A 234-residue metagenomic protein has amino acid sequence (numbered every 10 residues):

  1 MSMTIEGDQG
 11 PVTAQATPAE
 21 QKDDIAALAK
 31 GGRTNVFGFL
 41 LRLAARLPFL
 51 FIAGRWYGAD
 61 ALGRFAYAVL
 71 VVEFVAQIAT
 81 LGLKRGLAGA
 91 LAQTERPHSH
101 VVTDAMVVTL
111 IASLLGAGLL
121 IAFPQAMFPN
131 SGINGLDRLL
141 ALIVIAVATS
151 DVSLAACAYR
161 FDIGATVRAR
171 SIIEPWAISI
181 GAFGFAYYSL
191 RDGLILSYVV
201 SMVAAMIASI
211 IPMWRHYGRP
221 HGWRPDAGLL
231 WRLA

Functional and structural regions predicted by a protein language model:
S2-T13, T103-S131, F183-G184, I207-A208: Alpha-helical transmembrane segments of multi-pass membrane transport and lipid-handling proteins
M3-T4, G10-L28, G164, R191-Y198 (+1 more regions): Interhelical loop/hinge segments that connect adjacent transmembrane helices in multipass membrane
I5, V12, D24-K84, I178: Signature of the first transmembrane helix
Q21-A26, Y57-A61, V75-V108, A158-A165: Transmembrane-helix boundary and interhelical linker motifs in polytopic inner-membrane proteins
G32-L41, S99, L142, C157-F183: Alpha-helical transmembrane segments of multi-pass membrane transporters/permeases
F39, L43, L70-E73, T109 (+4 more regions): Residue-level recognition of pore/gate-forming positions within transmembrane alpha-helices of multi-pass
F74, L114, G118, P129-C157: Alpha-helical transmembrane segments of multi-pass membrane proteins
D137-A141, R168-Y217: Hydrophobic alpha-helical transmembrane segments
